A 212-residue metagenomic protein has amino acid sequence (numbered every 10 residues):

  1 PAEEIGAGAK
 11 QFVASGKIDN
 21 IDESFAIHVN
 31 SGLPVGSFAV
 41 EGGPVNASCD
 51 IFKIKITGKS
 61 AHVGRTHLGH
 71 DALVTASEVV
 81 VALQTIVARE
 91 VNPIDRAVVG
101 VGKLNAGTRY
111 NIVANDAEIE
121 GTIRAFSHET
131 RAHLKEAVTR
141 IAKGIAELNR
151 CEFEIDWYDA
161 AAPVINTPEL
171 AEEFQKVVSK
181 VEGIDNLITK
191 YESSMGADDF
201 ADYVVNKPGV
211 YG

Functional and structural regions predicted by a protein language model:
P1-A114, A197-D198: Histidine/acidic-residue-rich, glycine-tolerant segments that coordinate divalent metal ions
V74-G212: Metal-dependent amide/peptide-bond hydrolase catalytic core, centered on the "pita-bread" metallohydrolase fold
